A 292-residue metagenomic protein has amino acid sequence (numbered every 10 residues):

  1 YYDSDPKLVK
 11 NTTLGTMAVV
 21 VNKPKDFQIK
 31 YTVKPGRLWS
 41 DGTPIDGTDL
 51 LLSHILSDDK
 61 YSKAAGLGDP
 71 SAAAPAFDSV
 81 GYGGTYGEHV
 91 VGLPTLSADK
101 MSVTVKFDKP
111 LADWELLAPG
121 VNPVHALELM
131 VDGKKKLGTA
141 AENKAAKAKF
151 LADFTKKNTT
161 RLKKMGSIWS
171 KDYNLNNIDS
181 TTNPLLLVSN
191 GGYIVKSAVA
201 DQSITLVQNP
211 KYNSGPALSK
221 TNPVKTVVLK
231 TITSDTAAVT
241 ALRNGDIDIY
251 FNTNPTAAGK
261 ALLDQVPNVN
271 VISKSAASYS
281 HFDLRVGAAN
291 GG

Functional and structural regions predicted by a protein language model:
Y1-S4, H54-A76, T85-Y86: Noncatalytic N-terminal accessory/assembly modules of large enzymes
Y1-V20: Protein kinase glycine-rich loop
Y2-D5, A73-S79, K163-I168, L175-S180 (+2 more regions): N-terminal start-of-chain detector that recognizes signal peptides and the immediate post-cleavage beginning
D3, W39, S97: Acidic surface patches and DE-rich sequence motifs
P6, V19-G66, T182-L187, G191-G292: Extracytoplasmic/periplasmic ligand-capture domains
T13-M17, E88-V91, N190-G192: Short structured motifs
K30, P70-S170: Surface-exposed binding/hinge segments that line and control ligand-binding clefts or catalytic entry sites
T155-P184, N190-G192: Edge beta-strand plus adjacent loop/short-helix module at the start of the mature soluble/periplasmic domain
